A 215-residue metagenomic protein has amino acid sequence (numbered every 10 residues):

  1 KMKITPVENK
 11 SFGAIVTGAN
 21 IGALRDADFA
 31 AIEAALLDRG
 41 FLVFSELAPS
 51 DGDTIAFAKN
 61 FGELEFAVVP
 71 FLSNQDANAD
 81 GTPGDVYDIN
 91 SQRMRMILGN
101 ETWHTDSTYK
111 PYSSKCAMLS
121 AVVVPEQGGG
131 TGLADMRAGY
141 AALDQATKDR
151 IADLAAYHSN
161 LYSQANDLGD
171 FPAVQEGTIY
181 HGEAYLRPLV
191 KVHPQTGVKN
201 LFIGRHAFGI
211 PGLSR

Functional and structural regions predicted by a protein language model:
M2-R215: Non-heme Fe(II) oxygenase catalytic core, chiefly the N-lobe of the double-stranded beta-helix
